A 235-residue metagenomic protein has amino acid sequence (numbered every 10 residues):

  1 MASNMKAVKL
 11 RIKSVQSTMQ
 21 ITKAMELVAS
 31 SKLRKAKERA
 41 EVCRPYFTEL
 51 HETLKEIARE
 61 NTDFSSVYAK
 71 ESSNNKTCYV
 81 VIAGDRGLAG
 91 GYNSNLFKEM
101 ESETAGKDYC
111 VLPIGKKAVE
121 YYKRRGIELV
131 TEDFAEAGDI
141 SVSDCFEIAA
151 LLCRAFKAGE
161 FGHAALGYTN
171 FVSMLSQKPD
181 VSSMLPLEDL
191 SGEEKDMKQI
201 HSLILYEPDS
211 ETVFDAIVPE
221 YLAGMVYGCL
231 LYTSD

Functional and structural regions predicted by a protein language model:
M1-S234: C-terminal beta-strand-loop-alpha-helix "lid" module of Rossmann-like NAD(P)-dependent dehydrogenases
